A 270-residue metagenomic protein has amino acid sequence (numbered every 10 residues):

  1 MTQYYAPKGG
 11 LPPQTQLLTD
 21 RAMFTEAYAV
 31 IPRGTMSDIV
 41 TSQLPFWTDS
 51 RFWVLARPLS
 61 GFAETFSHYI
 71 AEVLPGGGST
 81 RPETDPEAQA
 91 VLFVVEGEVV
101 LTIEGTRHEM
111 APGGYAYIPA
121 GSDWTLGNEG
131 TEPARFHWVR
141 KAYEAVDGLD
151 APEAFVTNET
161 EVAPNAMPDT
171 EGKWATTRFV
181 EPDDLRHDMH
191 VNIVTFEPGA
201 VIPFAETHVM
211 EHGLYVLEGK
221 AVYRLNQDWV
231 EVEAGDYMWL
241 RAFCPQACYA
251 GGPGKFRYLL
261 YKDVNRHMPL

Functional and structural regions predicted by a protein language model:
M1-T65, R135, R140-M189: A short, N-terminal "cap"/entry segment at the start of jelly-roll beta-barrel domains of the cupin/DSBH fold
D49-P58, S67-P86, T177-P182, N192-H208 (+1 more regions): Conserved short histidine dyad/triad with adjacent acidic residue
E87-V100, E104, V209-N226: Glycine- and acidic-residue-biased ligand/ion/polar-headgroup-sensing regions
E98, D123, P133, G213 (+4 more regions): Structural motif
G105-A120, N226-A242: Short acidic-glycine-tyrosine-enriched beta hairpin
R107, A120-V146, A242-M268: Ligand-binding loop in jelly-roll beta-barrel domains
V156-G213, L217-Y223, V230: Surface-exposed interaction/gating patches
